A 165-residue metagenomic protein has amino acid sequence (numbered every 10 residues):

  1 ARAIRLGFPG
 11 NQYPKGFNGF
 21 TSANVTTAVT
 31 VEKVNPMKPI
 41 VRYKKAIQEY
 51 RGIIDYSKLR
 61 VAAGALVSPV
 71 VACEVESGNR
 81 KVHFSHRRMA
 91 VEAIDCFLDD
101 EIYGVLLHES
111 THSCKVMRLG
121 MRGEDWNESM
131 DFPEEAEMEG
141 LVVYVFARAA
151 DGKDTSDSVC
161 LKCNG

Functional and structural regions predicted by a protein language model:
A1-I4, G10-Q12, F84-H86, A136 (+1 more regions): Broad hydrophobic/π-residue packing in well-ordered secondary structure
A1-P69: Long, polar/Ser/Thr-enriched low-complexity segments that form simple helices or flexible linkers at protein ends
G7, G16-G19, H83, A90 (+2 more regions): Intrinsic disorder/low-structure terminal segments
T30, V41, V91, M117-L119 (+1 more regions): Short, well-ordered helical secondary-structure segments
P39-C96, D157-G165: Pro/Thr/Ser/Gly-rich low-complexity, intrinsically disordered linker/stalk tracts
K81, F97-D99, H108-G165: Accessory, usually C-terminal, subdomains that scaffold auxiliary metal cofactors
I102-G104: Short beta-strand elements bearing conserved aromatic residues within extracellular beta-rich modules
